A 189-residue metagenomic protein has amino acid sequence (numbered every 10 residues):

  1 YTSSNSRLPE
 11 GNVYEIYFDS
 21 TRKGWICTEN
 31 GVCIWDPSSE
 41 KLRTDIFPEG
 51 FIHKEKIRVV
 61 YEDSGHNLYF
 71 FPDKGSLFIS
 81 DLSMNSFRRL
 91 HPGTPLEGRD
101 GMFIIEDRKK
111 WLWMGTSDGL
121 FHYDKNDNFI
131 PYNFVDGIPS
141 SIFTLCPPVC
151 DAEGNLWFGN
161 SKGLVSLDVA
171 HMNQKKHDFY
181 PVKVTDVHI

Functional and structural regions predicted by a protein language model:
S4-N12, E49-R58, D73-G75, S80 (+2 more regions): Residue-level "micro-hotspots" composed of small/polar
L8, Y14-E15, W25-T28: Solenoidal tandem-repeat scaffolds enriched in leucines and small polar residues
Y17-R22, Y61-G65, E106-K109, V149-E153: Residue-level detector of Asp-centered blade-edge/turn motifs that repeat once per structural unit in beta-propeller
K23-I26, N67-F70, W111-M114, N155-F158: Conserved beta-propeller blade signature
I46: Active-site-adjacent helix-turn-beta-strand microarchitecture at beta-sheet edges that either contains or buttresses
